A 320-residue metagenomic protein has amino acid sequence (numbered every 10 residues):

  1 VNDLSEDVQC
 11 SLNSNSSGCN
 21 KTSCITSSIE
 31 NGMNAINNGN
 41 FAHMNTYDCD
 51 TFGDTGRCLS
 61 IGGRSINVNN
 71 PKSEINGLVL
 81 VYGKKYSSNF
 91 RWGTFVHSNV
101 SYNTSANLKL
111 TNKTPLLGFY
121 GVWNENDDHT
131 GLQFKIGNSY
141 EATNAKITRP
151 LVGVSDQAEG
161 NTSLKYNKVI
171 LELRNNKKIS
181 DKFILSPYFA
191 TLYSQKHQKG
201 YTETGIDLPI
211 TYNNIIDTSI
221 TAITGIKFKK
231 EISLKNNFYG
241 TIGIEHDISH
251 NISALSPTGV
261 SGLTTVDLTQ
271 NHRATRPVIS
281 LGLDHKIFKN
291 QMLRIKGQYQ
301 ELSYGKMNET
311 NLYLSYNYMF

Functional and structural regions predicted by a protein language model:
V1-S5: Extracellular, surface-exposed repeat/solenoid domains
D7-K178, N271, Q298, S303-G305 (+1 more regions): Outer membrane beta-barrel translocator domains of Type V secretion systems
T51-G53, K84-S88, W123-D128, K177-D181 (+5 more regions): Outer-membrane beta-barrel strand-turn architecture
G56, R91, H129-Q133, K178 (+5 more regions): Membrane-spanning beta-strand positions in outer-membrane beta-barrel proteins
R64, L192-S194, G243-D247: Short, internal active-site loops enriched in acidic
Y102, A106-L108, A142-S163, H197-T218 (+1 more regions): Solvent-exposed, glycine/polar-rich loop segments of beta-barrel outer-membrane systems
G118, Y212-F320: Outer membrane beta-barrel transmembrane domains
G137, A190-K196: Solvent-exposed flexible segments
